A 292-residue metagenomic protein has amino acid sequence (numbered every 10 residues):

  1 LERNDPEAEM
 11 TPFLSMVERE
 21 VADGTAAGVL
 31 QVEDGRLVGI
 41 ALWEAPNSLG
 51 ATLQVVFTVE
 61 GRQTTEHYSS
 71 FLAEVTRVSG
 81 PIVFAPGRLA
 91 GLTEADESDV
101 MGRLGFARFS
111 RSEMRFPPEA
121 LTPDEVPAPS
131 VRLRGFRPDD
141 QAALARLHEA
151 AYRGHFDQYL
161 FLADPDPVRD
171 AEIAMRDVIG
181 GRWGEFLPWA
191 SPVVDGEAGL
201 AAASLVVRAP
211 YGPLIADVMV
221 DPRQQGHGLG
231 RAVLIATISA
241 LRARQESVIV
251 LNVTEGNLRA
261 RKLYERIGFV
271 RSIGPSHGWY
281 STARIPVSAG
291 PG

Functional and structural regions predicted by a protein language model:
L1, R132-L162: A short beta-loop-alpha structural element at the N-terminal edge of CoA-dependent acyl/N-acetyltransferase catalytic
N4-E33, L162-S191, G196: Active-site rim helix/loop that mediates acceptor-substrate recognition in acyltransferases
L14-S79, E197, S204-P213: Conserved donor-binding loop and adjoining core beta-sheet/short helix segment in diverse acyl/aminoacyl transferases
G39, F109-S110, A201-A202, G230 (+1 more regions): A structural microfeature
N47, V59-R137, G278: Acyl-donor-binding surface of acyltransferase catalytic domains
T52-Q54, R111, L133, I215: Hydrophobic residues on conserved beta-strands that form the core of alpha/beta folds
T58, F84-E97, P222, L251-R261 (+1 more regions): Conserved beta-strand-loop-alpha-helix junction that forms the acyl-donor binding cleft
Q63-R77, V220, G226-A243, K262-R266: Conserved acetyl-CoA-binding loop-helix of GNAT-fold acetyltransferases
